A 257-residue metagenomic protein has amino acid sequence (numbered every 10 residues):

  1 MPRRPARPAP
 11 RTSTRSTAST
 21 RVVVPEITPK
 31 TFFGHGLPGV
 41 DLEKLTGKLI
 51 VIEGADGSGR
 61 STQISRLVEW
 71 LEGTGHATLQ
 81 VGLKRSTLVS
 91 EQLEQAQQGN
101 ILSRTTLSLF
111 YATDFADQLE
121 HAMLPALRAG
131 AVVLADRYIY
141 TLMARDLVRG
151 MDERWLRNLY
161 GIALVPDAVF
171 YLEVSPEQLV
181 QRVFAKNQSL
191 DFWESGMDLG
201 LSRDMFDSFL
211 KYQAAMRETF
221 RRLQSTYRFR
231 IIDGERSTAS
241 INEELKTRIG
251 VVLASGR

Functional and structural regions predicted by a protein language model:
P2-R11, R15, T20-E43, V68 (+1 more regions): NTP-dependent small-molecule kinase module
L42-E69: Walker A (P-loop) phosphate-binding motif
L49-I52, V132, V169: Hydrophobic "anchor" residues on beta-strands that sit immediately upstream of conserved functional sites
E53, L172, G234: Catalytic metal- and UDP-sugar-binding loop of GT-A-like glycosyltransferases, i.e., residues flanking the conserved
T74-L164: ATP-dependent small-molecule kinase phosphotransfer cores that center on conserved nucleotide phosphate-binding segments
L79, A168, R230-I232: Structural signal for short hydrophobic segments within the conserved structured cores of catalytic domains across
R85-T87, I139-Y140, V174-V180, T238: Conserved nucleotide-binding/hydrolysis micro-motifs of P-loop NTPases
L142-A215: A glycine- and Lys/Arg-enriched "phosphate-lid" helix/loop adjacent to the NTP-binding pocket of small-molecule kinases
